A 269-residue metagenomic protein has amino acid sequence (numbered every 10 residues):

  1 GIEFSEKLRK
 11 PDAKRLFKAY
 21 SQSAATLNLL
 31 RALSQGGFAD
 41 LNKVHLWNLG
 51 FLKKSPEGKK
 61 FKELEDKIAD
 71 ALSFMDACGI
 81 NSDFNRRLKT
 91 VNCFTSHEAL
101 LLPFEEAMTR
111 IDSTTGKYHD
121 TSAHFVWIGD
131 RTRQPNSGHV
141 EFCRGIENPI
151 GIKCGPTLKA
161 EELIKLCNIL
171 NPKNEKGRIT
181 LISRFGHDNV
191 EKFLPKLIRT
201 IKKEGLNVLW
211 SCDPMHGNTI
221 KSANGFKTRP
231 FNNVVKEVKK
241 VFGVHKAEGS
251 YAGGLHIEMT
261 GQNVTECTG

Functional and structural regions predicted by a protein language model:
G1-G186, F226-P230, E237-V238, G254-G269: Active-site-facing alpha/beta catalytic cores
I152, W210-D213: Generic structural signal marking isolated hydrophobic packing positions within regular secondary structure
R178-L209, H216-V264: Non-transmembrane, aqueous-exposed alpha-helical and coiled segments at domain scale
